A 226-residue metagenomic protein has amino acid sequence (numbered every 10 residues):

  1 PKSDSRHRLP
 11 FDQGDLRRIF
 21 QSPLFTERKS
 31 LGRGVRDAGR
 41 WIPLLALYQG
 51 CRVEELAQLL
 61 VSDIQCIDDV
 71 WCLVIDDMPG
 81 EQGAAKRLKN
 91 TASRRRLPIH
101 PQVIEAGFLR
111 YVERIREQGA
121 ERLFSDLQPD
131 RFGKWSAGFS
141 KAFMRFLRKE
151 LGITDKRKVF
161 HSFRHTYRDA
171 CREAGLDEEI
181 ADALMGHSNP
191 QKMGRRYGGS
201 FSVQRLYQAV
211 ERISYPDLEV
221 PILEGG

Functional and structural regions predicted by a protein language model:
P1-V53, A57, I67-D69: Basic, Lys/Arg- and aromatic-enriched nucleic-acid-binding interface segment
P10, I104, P129, M185-V220: Catalytic-site neighborhood detector that most strongly recognizes the C-terminal catalytic loop/helix of tyrosine
Q13-L16, L24, P79-E81, H100-D155: Active-site/catalytic core of tyrosine-dependent DNA strand-transfer enzymes
D15-R18, Q58-R110: Conserved tyrosine-mediated DNA breakage-rejoining catalytic core shared by Y-recombinases
R28-V35, F132-A137, R157-V159: N-terminal core-binding DNA-recognition domain of tyrosine site-specific recombinases/integrases
W41-L44, Y48, E55, A142 (+1 more regions): C-terminal catalytic core of tyrosine-transesterase DNA break-rejoin enzymes
I64-V70, R157, L176-G198, L218-G226: Short, polar N-cap/turn motifs at the start of nucleic acid-interacting alpha helices
L127-R145, K149, E178, V203-G226: Acidic, low-complexity interaction regions
